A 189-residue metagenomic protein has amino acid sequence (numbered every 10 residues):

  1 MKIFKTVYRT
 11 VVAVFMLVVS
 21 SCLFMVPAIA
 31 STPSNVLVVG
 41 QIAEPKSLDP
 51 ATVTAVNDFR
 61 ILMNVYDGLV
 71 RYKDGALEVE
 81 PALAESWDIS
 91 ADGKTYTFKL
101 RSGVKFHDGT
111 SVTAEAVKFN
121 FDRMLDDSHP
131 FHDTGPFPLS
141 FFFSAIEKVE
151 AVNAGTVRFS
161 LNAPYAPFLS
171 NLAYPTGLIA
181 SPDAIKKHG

Functional and structural regions predicted by a protein language model:
M1-V7: N-terminal secretory signal peptides that target proteins for export/translocation
T10-F24: Bacterial N-terminal signal peptides
M25-A30: Sec/Tat signal peptide C-region and signal peptidase I cleavage site
T32-V36, A43, N64, A82-A84 (+5 more regions): Extracytoplasmic
G40-A91, D122, H129: N-terminal lobe/hinge region of extracytoplasmic solute-binding protein
I42-P45, V53, D74-G75, D92-K94 (+6 more regions): Solvent-exposed coil/turn segments that connect beta secondary-structure elements in extracytoplasmic/periplasmic
E85-F131, R158: Aromatic- and charge-enriched surface segment that lines or borders ligand/interaction sites
K118, P136-I185: Surface-exposed binding/hinge segments that line and control ligand-binding clefts or catalytic entry sites
